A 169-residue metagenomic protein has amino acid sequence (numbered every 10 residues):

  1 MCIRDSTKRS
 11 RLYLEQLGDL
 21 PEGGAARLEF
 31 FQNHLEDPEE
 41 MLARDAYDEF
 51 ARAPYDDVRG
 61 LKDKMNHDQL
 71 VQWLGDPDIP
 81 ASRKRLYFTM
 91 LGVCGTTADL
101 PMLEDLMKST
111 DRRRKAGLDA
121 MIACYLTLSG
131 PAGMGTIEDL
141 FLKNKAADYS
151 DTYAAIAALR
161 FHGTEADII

Functional and structural regions predicted by a protein language model:
M1-I3: Conserved small/polar residues in nucleotide/adenosyl-binding loops
D5-A25, Q32-N33: Extracellular/periplasmic ectodomains of large secreted or surface enzymes and adhesion receptors
K8, K62-K64, K84, K108 (+2 more regions): Context-gated lysine
Y13-P21, R44-L61, G75, S82-T96 (+2 more regions): Structural detector for internal amphipathic alpha-helices that build alpha-solenoid repeat scaffolds
G23-R27, H34, P38, L42 (+4 more regions): Extracytoplasmic/periplasmic, Sec-exported soluble proteins
G24-N33, D56-W73, T96-K108, G130-L142 (+1 more regions): Amphipathic alpha-helical scaffolding segments comprising HEAT/armadillo-like alpha-solenoid repeats
L35-E40, Q72-I79, D105-R114, D139-Y149: Solenoid-like repeat scaffolds
